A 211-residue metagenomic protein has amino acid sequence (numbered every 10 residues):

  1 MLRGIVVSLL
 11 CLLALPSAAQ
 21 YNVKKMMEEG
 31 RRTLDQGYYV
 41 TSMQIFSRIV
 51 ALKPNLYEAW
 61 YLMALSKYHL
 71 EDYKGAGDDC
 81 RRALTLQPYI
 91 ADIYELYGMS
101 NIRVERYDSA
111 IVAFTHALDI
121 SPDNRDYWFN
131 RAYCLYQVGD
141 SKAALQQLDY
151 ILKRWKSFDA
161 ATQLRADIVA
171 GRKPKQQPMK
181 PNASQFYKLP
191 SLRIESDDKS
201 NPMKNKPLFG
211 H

Functional and structural regions predicted by a protein language model:
M27, L34-D35, Y61, Y68 (+3 more regions): Position-specific recognition of the canonical hydrophobic site in helix A of tetratricopeptide repeat
D35-Q36, H69-L70, R103-V104, Q137-V138 (+2 more regions): Register position in tetratricopeptide repeats
L145-Q146, Y150-H211: Terminal, low-structured helical/coil segments at or just beyond the last alpha-helical repeat
